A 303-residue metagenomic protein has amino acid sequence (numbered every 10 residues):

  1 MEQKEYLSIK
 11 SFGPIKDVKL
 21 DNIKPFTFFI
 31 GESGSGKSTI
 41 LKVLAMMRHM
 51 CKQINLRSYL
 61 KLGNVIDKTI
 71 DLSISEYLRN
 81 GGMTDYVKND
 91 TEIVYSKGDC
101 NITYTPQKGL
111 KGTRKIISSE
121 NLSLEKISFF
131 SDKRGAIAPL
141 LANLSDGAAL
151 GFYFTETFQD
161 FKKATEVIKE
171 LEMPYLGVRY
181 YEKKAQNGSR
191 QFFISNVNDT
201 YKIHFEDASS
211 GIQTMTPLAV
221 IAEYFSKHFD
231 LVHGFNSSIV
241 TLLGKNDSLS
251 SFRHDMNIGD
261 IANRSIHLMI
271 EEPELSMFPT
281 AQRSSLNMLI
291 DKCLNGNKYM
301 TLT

Functional and structural regions predicted by a protein language model:
M1, L7-S8, R48-I270, T280: Phosphate-coordinating catalytic segments in nucleotide- and nucleic-acid-processing enzymes
M1-M46: Pre-Walker A-like glycine/lysine-rich segment at the N-terminus of P-loop NTPase domains
G13, T27, S209, E274-M277: Catalytic acidic motif of RecA-like/P-loop NTPases
V18-K24, V197-N198, G259-R264, L294-N295: Phosphate-binding P-loop
S33, E271, F278: ABC-family nucleotide-binding domains
L218, S284-L289: Conserved hydrophobic alpha-helix in the ABC-type ATPase nucleotide-binding domain
S265-I266, N297-L302: Loop/turn-to-beta-strand initiation segments
L289-K298: Substrate-engagement module of ASCE P-loop NTPases
